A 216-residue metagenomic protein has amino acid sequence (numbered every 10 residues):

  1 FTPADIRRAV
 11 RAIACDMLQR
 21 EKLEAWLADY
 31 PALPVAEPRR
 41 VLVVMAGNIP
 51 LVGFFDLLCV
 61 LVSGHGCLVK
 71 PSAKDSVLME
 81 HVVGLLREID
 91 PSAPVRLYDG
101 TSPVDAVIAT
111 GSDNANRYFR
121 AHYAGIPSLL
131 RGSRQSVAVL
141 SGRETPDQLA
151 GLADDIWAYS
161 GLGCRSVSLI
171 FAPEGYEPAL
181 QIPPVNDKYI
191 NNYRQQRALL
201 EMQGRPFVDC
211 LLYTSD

Functional and structural regions predicted by a protein language model:
F1, A158-I170, P183-L211: Flexible, acidic loop-helix segments that line cofactor/substrate-binding pockets
F1-L42: N-terminal Rossmann-like NAD(P)+-binding subdomain of aldehyde/semialdehyde dehydrogenases
E24, I49, N114-N116, P178: Glycine-rich nucleotide phosphate-binding loop and flanking beta-alpha elements of Rossmann-like dinucleotide-binding
W26-R87: Conserved small-residue-rich beta-alpha loop and adjacent elements that most often cradle the phosphate/pyrophosphate
R40, I89-Y176: Conserved NAD(P)+-binding/catalytic subdomain of aldehyde/semialdehyde dehydrogenases
H65, D90-A93, A124-P127, I182-N191: Structural alpha-beta junctions
H81-L86, Y118-H122, L180-P184: Short, aromatic/basic amphipathic alpha-helical patches
Y213-D216: Conserved small/polar residues in nucleotide/adenosyl-binding loops
